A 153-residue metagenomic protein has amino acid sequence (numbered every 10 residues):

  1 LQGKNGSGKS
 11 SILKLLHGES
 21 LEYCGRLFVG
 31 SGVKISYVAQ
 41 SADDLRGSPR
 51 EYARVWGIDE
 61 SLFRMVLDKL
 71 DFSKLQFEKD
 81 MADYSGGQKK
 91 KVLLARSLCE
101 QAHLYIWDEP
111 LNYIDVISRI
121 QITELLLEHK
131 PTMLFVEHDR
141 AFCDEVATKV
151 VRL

Functional and structural regions predicted by a protein language model:
K4-L62, E137, A147-L153: ABC ATPase nucleotide-binding domain signature region
A39-R96, E100-H103, E109: ABC-family P-loop ATPase nucleotide-binding domains
D80, I106-P110, I114-I117, I122: Walker B catalytic motif
L127-H129: Short, conserved loop/helix-junction motifs that constitute active-site signature segments in enzyme catalytic cores
P131-V136: Conserved H-loop
C143-E145: A short, surface-exposed alpha-helical micro-motif characterized by mixed small hydrophobic and charged/polar residues
